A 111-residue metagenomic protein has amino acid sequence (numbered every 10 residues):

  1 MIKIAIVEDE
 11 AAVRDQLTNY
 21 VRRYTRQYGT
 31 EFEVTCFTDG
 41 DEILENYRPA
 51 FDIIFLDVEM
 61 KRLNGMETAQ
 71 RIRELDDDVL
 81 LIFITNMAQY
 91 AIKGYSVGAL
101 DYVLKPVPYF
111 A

Functional and structural regions predicted by a protein language model:
M1-K3: Non-catalytic signal-transmission and effector/linker regions of two-component phosphorelay proteins
I6, C36, F83-I84: Conserved SAM-binding loop
D9, D39, N86: Cofactor-binding loop segments of dinucleotide-utilizing enzymes, especially the Rossmann-like FAD- and NAD(P)+-binding
E10-T35: Two-component/phosphorelay signaling modules centered on CheY-like receiver
A11-D15, L44, A91: Charged phosphotransfer/docking patches of two-component systems
E33-I53: Acidic, metal-coordinating helix/loop segments flanking the phosphotransfer/catalytic sites of two-component signaling
E45, F51-A111: CheY-like receiver
